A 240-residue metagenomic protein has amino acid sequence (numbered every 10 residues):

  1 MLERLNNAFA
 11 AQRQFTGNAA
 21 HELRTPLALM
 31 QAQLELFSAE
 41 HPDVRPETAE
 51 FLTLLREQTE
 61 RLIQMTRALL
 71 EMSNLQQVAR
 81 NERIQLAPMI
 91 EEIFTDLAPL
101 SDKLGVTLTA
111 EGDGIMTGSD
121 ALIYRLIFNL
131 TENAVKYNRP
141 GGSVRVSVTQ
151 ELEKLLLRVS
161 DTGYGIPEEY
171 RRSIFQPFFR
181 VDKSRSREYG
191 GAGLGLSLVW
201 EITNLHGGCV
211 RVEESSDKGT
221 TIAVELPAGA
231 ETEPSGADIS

Functional and structural regions predicted by a protein language model:
L54-L62: Short alpha-helical segment of the dimerization/phosphotransfer core of two-component systems
L100-A110: Short conserved segments within the C-terminal catalytic ATPase subdomain
A134-V135: Short helix-loop "hinge" at the ATP-lid/N-box region of the Bergerat-fold HATPase_c
G141-E153: Short beta-strand/loop element within the Bergerat-fold HATPase_c
D161: Acidic ATP/Mg2+-coordinating residue in the GHKL
I166-R180: Short conserved segment of the HATPase_c
G207-G208: Conserved glycine-rich
